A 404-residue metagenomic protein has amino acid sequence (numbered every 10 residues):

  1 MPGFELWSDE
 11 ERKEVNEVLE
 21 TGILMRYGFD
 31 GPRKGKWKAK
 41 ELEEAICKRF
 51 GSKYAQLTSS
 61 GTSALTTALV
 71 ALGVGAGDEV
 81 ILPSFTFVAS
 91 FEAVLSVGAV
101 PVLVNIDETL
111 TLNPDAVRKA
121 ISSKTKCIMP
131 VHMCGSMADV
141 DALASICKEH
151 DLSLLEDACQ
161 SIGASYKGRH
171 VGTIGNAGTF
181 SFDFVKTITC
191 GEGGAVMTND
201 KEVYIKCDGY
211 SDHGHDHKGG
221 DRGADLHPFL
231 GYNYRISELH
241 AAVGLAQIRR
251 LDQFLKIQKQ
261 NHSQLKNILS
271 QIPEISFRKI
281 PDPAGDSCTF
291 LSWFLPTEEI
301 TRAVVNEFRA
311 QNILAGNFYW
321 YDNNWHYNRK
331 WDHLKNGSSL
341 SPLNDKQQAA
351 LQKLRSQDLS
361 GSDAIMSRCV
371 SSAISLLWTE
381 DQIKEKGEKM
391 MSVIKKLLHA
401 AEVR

Functional and structural regions predicted by a protein language model:
M1-T62, T66-V70, K148, M366-S367 (+1 more regions): Conserved PLP-binding active-site segment in aminotransferase class I/II-type PLP enzymes
F29, K34, S161-K167, I174-F290: Active-site region of PLP-dependent enzymes
V70-A158, S165: PLP-dependent aminotransferase-like
C207, R302-Q311, G387-M390: Short amphipathic alpha-helices in soluble, non-transmembrane regions that often serve as interface/regulatory elements
G214-R222, Q264-L269, V305-C369, A401-R404: Conserved PLP cofactor-binding pocket of PLP-dependent enzymes
K279-P281, C288-E298, A315, Y319-G337 (+1 more regions): Conserved PLP-binding active-site segment of the aspartate aminotransferase-like
